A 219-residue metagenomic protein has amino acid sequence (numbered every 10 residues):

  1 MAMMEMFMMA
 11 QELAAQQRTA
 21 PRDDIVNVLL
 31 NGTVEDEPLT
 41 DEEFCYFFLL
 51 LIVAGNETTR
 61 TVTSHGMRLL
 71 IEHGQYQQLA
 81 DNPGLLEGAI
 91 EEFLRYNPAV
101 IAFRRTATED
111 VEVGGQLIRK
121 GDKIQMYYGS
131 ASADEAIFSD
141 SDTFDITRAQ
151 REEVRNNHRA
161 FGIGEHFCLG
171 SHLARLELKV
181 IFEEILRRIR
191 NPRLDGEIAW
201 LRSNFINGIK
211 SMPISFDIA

Functional and structural regions predicted by a protein language model:
M1-A219: Cytochrome P450
